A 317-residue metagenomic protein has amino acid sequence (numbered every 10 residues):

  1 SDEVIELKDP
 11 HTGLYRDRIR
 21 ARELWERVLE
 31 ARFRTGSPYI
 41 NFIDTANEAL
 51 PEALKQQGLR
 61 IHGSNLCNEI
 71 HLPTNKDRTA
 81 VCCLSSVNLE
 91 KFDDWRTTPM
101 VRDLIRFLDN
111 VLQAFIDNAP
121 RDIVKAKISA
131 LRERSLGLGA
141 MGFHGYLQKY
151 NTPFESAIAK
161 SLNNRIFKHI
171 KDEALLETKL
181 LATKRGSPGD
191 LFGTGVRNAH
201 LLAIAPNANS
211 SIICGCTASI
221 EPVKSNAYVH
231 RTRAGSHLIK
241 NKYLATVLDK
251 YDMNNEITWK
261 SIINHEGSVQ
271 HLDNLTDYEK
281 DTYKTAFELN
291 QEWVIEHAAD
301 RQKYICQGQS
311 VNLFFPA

Functional and structural regions predicted by a protein language model:
S1, A46-A80, L136, A140 (+2 more regions): Terminal amphipathic helices with adjacent charged low-complexity linkers/tails
S1-L59, A140-P188, L238: Conserved, charged catalytic cores of large soluble enzymes
E6-H11, Y39-A46, A119-K127, D190-G195 (+2 more regions): Short coil/turn segments at secondary-structure boundaries
V28-F33, N88-K91, V101-A119, H144-N151 (+7 more regions): Structural signal for hydrophobic packing residues in well-ordered secondary-structure cores of soluble enzyme domains
A31-A130, G142-Y146, Y150, C216 (+1 more regions): Function-dense linear segments that define catalytic or interfacial modules in macromolecule-processing proteins
F42, E48-E52, Q57-I61, I170-K171 (+3 more regions): Glycine-rich anion/phosphate-binding loop at the beta-strand->alpha-helix junction
N68-P73, I116-D117, L202-A317: Catalytic alpha/beta core of large soluble enzyme barrels
D103-K127, L131, S135, Y150-N207 (+3 more regions): Internal maturation/activation junctions in enzymes
